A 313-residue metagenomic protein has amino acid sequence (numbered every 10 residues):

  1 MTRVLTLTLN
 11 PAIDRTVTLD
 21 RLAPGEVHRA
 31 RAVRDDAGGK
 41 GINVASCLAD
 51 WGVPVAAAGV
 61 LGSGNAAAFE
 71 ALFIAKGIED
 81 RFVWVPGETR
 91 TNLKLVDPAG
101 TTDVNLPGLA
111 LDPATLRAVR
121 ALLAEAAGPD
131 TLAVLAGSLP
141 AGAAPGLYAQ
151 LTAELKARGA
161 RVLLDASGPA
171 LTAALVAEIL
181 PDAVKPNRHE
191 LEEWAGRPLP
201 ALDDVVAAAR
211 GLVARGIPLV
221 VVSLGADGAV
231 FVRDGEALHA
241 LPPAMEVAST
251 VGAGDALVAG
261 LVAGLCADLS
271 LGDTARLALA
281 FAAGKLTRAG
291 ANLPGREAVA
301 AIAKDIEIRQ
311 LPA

Functional and structural regions predicted by a protein language model:
M1-A58, A67, P312-A313: Glycine-rich phosphate/adenosyl-contacting loop at the front of the ribokinase-like
L5, A56, R81, L163-D165 (+1 more regions): Structural detector of well-ordered beta-strand residues that form the stable sheet scaffold of enzyme domains
E26, D50-T131, A301-A313: Conserved N-terminal subdomain of the carbohydrate kinase-like
S46, T91-L95, G228-V232: Short beta-strand scaffold segments in enzyme catalytic cores
A49, T152, K156, C266: Gly/Ala-rich phosphate-binding loop of Rossmann-like dinucleotide-binding domains, activating on the conserved
P129-G142: Short acidic, glycine-rich surface-loop motifs adjacent to enzyme active sites
G146-G235: Conserved phosphate/ATP/ADP-binding segment of small-molecule kinases
V176, L202-A313: Conserved phosphate-binding/catalytic region of the ribokinase-like
